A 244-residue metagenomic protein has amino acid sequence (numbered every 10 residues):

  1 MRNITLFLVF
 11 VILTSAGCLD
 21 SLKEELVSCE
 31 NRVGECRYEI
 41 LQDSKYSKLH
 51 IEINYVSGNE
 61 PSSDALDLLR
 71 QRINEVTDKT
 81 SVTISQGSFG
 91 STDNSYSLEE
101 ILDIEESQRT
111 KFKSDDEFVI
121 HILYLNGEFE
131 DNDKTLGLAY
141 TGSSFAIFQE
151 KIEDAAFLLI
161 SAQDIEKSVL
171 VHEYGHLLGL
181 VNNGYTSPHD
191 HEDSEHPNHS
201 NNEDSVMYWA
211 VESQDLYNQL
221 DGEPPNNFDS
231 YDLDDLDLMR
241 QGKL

Functional and structural regions predicted by a protein language model:
M1-I4: Positively charged n-region of N-terminal signal peptides that target proteins for export
F7, D43, L159, Q163: Residue-level marker of regulatory loop/turn positions in helix-turn-helix DNA-binding domains and in histidine
T14-G17: C-terminal motif of bacterial Sec signal peptides marking the signal peptidase cleavage site
L19-E130: Propeptide-to-catalytic entry region of secreted or membrane-anchored zinc metalloproteases
N74-V82, G175-N183, E212, Q241-L244: Sec-exported extracytoplasmic/periplasmic mature domains
F112-Y185: Active-site-proximal segment of zinc-dependent metalloprotease catalytic domains
F157-D232: The catalytic-center signature of Zn2+-dependent metalloproteases
N226-L244: Short, low-complexity, Pro/Ser/Thr/Gly-rich segments in the mature regions of secreted, periplasmic
